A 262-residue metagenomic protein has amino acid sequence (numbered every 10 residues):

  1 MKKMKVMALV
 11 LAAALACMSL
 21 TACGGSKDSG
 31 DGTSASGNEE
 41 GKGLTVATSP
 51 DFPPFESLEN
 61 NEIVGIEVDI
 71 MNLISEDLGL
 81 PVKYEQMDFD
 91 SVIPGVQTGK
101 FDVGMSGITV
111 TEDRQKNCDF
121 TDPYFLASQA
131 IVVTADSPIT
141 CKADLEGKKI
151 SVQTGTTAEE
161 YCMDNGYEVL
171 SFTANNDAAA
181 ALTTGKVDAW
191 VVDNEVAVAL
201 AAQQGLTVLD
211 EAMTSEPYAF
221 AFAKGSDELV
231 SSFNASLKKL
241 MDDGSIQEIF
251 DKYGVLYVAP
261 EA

Functional and structural regions predicted by a protein language model:
M18-A22: C-terminal motif of bacterial Sec signal peptides marking the signal peptidase cleavage site
G24, V68-D77, T156, F220-V258: Extended ligand-binding regions for polar small-molecule ligands
D31-G107: Extracytoplasmic small-molecule ligand-binding "clamshell" domains of the periplasmic binding protein/Venus flytrap
T45-T48, K142-T154, E159: Short loop->beta-strand "edge-of-pocket" segments that line small-molecule binding or catalytic clefts across diverse
T48-F52, E85-D90, G99-T111, A135 (+4 more regions): Beta->alpha turn/N-cap motifs
P50, L126-V133, V198, A202-K238 (+1 more regions): Periplasmic-binding protein-like
D69, Y84-V96, S137, T154-T157 (+2 more regions): Short helix-initiation/N-cap motifs at beta->coil->alpha
P81-D144, G205-A212: Acidic, polar ligand-binding/catalytic clefts
